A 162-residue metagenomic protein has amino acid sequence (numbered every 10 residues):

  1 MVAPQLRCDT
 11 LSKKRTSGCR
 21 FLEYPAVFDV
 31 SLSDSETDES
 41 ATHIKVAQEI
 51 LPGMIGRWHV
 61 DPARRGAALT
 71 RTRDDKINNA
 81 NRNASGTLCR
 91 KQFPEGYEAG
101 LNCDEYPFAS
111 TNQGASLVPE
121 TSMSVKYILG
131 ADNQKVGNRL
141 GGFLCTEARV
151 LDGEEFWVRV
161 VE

Functional and structural regions predicted by a protein language model:
M1-G100, A109-E162: Nuclease and nuclease-like effector domains acting on nucleic acids or nucleotide cofactors
C103: Short hydrophobic beta-strand that contains or immediately precedes a catalytic carboxylate
